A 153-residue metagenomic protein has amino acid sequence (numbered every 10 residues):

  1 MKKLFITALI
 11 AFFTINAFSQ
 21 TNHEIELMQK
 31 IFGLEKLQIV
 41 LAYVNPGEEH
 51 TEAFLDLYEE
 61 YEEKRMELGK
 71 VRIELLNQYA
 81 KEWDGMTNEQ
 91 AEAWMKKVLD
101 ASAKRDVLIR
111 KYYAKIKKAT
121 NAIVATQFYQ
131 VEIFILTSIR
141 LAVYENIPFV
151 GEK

Functional and structural regions predicted by a protein language model:
L4, L37-Q38: Short hydrophobic "helix-edge" motifs at membrane interfaces and signal-peptide entry regions
L4-S19: Sec-dependent N-terminal signal peptides
I15-A17, E62-R65, S102, L136-I139: A short hydrophobic/aromatic micro-motif that marks alpha-helical segments and, especially, helix-coil
Q20-E24: Charged, compositionally biased N-terminal leader segments and the immediate start of the first structured element
I25-L27, I31-L37, Y43, D106-K153: Amphipathic, charged alpha-helical segments and their helix-to-coil junctions in extracytoplasmic/peripheral assemblies
I39-A119: Amphipathic alpha-helical segments
